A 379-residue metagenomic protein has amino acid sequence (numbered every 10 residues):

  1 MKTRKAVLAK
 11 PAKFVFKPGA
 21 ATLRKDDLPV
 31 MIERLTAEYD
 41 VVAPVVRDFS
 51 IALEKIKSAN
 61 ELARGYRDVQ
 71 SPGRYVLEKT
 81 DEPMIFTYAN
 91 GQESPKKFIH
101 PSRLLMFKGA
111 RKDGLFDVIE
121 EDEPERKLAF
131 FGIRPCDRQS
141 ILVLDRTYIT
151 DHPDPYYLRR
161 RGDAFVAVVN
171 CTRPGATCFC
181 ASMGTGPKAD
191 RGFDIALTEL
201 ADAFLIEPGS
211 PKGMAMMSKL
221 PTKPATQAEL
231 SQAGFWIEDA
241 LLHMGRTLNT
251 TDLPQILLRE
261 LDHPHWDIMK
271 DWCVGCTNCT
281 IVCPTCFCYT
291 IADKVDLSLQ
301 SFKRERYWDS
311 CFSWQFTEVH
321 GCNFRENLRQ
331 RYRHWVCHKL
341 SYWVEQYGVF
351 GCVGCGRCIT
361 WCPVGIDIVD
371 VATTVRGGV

Functional and structural regions predicted by a protein language model:
M1-I256, W266: Iron-sulfur-associated redox domains of electron-transfer enzymes in respiratory and anaerobic energy metabolism
D27-M31, C279, Y307, D367: General structural feature for long, well-ordered alpha-helical segments within catalytic domains of soluble enzymes
F131, P264, I268-V274, N278-I281: Short, well-structured alpha-helical interface segments that form or flank functional binding sites
N170-M183, C286-A292, Q300, C311: Functionally engaged cysteine thiol sites
P211, N278, P284-I291, F316: Histidine- and/or cysteine-centered catalytic micro-motif in compact active-site loops
L248-I256, C273-P284: Oxyanion-binding "anion nests"
T250-D271, Y289-V379: Ferredoxin-type iron-sulfur electron-transfer modules in oxidoreductases and energy-metabolism complexes
